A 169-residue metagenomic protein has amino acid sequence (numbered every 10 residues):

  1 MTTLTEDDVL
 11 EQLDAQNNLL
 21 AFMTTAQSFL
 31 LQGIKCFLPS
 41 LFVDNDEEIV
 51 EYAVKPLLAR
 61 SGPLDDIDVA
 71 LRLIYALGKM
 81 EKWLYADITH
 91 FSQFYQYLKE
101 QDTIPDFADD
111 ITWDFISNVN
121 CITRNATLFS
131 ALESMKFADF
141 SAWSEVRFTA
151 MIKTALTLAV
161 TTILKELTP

Functional and structural regions predicted by a protein language model:
M1-P169: Amphipathic alpha-helical interface elements
